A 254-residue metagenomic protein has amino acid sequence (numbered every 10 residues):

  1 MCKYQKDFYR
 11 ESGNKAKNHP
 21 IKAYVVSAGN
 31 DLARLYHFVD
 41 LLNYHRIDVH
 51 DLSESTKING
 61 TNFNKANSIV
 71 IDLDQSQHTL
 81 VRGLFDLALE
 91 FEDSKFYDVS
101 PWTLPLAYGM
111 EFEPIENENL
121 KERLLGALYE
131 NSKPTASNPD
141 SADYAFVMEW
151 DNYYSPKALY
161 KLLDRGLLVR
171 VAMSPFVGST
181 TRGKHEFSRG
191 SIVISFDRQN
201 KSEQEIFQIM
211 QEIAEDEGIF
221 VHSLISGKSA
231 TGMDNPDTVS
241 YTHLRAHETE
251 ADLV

Functional and structural regions predicted by a protein language model:
M1-R245, V254: Intrinsic-disorder/low-complexity accessory segments
E250-D252: N-terminal low-complexity segments that are often proline-rich with Ser/Thr-Pro
